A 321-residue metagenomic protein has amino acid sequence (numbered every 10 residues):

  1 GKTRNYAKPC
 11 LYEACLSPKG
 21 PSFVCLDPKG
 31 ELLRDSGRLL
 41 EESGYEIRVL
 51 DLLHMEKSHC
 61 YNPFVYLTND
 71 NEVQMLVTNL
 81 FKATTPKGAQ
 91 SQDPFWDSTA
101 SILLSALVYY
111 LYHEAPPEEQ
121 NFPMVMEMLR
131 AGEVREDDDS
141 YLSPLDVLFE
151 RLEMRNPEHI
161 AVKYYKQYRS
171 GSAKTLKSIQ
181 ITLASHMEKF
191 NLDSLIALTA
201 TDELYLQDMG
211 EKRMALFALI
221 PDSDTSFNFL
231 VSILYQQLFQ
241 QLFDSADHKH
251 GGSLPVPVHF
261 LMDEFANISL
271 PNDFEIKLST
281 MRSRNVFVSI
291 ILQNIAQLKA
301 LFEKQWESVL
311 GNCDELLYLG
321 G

Functional and structural regions predicted by a protein language model:
G1-V286, L301, Q305: P-loop NTPase motor domains
L278-G321: Conserved ATP-driven motor cores of ASCE-family P-loop NTPases powering translocation/secretion/packaging/pilus
